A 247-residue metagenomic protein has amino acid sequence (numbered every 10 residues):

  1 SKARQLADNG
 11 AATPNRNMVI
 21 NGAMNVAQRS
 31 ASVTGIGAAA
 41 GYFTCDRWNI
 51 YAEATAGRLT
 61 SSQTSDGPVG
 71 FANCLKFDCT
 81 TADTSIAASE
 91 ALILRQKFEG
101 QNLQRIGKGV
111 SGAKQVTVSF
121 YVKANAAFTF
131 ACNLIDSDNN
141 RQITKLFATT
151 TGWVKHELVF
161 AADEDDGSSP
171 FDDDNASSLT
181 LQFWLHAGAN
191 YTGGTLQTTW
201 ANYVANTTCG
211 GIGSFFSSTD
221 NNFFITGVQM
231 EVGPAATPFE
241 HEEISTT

Functional and structural regions predicted by a protein language model:
K2-T247: Extracellular and organelle-lumenal recognition/adhesion modules and their flexible linkers in secreted
